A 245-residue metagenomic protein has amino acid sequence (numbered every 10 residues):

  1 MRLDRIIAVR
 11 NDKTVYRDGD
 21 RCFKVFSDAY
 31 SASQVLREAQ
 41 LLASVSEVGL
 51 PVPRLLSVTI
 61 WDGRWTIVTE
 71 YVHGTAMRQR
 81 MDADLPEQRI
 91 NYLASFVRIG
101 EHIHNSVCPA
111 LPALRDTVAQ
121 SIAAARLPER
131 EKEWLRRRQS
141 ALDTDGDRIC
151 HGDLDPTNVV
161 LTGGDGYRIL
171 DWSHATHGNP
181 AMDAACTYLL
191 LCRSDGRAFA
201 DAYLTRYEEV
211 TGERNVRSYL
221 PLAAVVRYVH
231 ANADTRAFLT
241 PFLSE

Functional and structural regions predicted by a protein language model:
I6-L36: ATP-binding glycine-rich loop module of kinase domains
T14-R17, R138-M182: Active-site acidic catalytic loop and adjacent metal/ATP-binding pocket of ATP-dependent phosphoryl transfer enzymes
A32, A94, H177, A185-E245: Helix-rich C-terminal or lid/interface subdomains of diverse kinases
A32-V48: The N-lobe alphaC helix and its flanking beta3-alphaC-beta4 segment of protein kinase-like domains, centered on
R54-W65: Short beta-strand micro-motifs within the conserved protein kinase catalytic domain, predominantly in the N-lobe
G63-A76: Conserved short submotifs of the Hanks-type protein kinase catalytic core that shape the nucleotide-binding pocket
A76-L114, W134, I149: Conserved kinase catalytic-core helix
H104-G152, T162, E245: An alpha-helical support segment within catalytic cores of ATP-dependent transferases
